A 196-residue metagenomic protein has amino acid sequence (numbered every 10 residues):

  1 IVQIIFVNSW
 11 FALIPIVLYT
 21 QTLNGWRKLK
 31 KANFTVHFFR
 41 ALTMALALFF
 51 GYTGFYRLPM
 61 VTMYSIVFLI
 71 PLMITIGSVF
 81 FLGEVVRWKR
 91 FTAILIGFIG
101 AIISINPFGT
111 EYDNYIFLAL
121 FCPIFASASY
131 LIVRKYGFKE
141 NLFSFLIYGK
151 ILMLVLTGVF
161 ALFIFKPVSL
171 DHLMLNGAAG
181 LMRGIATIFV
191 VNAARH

Functional and structural regions predicted by a protein language model:
I1, I16, F108-V168: Transmembrane alpha-helical segments that form core, pore/gating elements of small-molecule transporters/exporters
I1-Q3, F50-V67, E140-F143, V190-H196: Structural motif at transmembrane-helix junctions in multi-pass transporters
V7, F11-P15, I66-F80, T92-L95 (+1 more regions): Alpha-helical transmembrane segments of compact multi-pass small-molecule transporters, enriched in specific families
L13-F39, W88, F138-F143, I151-A178 (+1 more regions): Membrane-interface interhelical linkers
V17, A41-F49, P71-I76, A101 (+4 more regions): Hydrophobic/small/kink-forming positions within alpha-helical transmembrane segments of polytopic membrane proteins
V36-H37, A41, Y115-L120, R134 (+2 more regions): Residue-level signature of transmembrane alpha-helical cores of multipass secondary-active transporters and flippases
G51-T53, I70-T92, I164, N192: C-terminal transmembrane-helix exit sites in multi-pass transporters
K89-N106: Hydrophobic transmembrane alpha-helices of multi-pass small-molecule transport proteins
